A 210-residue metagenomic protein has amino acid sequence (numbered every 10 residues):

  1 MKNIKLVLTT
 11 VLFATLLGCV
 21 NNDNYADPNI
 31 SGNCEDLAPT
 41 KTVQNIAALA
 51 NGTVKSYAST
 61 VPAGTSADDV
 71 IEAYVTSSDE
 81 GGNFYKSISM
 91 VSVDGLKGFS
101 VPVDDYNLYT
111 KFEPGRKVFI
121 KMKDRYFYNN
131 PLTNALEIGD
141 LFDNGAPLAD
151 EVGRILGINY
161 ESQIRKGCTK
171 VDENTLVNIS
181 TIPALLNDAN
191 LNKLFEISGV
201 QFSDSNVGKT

Functional and structural regions predicted by a protein language model:
K2-T10: Sec-dependent signal peptide recognition, specifically the positively charged N-region followed immediately by
T9-L12, E161: Enrichment for repetitive, rod-forming helical segments
T15-G18: C-terminal motif of bacterial Sec signal peptides marking the signal peptidase cleavage site
V20-Y85, S89-K117, K121-T210: OB-fold nucleic-acid-binding modules
